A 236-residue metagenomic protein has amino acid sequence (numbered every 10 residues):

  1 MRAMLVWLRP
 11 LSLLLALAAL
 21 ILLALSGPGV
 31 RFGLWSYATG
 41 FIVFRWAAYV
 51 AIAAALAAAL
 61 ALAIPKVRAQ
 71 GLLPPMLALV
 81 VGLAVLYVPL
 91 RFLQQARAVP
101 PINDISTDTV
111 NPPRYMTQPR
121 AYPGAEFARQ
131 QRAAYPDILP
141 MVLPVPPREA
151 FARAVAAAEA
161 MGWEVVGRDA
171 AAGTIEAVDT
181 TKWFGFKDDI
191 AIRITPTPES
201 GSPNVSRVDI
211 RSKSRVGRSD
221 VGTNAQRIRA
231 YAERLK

Functional and structural regions predicted by a protein language model:
M1-R31: Membrane-anchoring/interfacial helices and their immediately flanking loops in integral membrane proteins
L20-F41, A47, A51, A57-M76 (+1 more regions): Ser/Thr-rich, low-complexity intrinsically disordered terminal regions
